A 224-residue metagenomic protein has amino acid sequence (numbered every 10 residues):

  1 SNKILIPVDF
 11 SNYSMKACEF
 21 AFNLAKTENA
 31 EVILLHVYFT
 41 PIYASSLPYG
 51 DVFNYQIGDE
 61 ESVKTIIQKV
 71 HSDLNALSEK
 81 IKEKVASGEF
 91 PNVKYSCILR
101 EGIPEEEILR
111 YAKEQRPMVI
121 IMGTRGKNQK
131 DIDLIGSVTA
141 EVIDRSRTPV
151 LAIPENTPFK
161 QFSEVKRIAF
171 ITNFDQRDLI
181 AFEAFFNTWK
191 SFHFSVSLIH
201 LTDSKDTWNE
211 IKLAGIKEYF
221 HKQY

Functional and structural regions predicted by a protein language model:
S1-E19, F90-N92, M118-T124, N128-K130 (+2 more regions): Intrinsically disordered or low-complexity boundary/linker segments at protein termini and domain junctions
N2-E60, K166-Y224: Small/aliphatic-rich secondary-structure junction motif
H36, L99-E101, P154, H200: Residue-level recognition of beta-strand->loop/alpha-helix junctions
F39-I42, Q68, E79-I120, K222-Y224: Structural beta-alpha unit
N54-S72: A short acidic, glycine-rich active-site loop that binds or catalyzes chemistry on phosphate/adenosine moieties
I67-S78, L213, K217: N-terminal membrane-insertion helices
P104-I108, V138, K212: Short acidic active-site motifs
V138, S146-R147, F192, Y224: Short, structured coil segments at secondary-structure junctions
